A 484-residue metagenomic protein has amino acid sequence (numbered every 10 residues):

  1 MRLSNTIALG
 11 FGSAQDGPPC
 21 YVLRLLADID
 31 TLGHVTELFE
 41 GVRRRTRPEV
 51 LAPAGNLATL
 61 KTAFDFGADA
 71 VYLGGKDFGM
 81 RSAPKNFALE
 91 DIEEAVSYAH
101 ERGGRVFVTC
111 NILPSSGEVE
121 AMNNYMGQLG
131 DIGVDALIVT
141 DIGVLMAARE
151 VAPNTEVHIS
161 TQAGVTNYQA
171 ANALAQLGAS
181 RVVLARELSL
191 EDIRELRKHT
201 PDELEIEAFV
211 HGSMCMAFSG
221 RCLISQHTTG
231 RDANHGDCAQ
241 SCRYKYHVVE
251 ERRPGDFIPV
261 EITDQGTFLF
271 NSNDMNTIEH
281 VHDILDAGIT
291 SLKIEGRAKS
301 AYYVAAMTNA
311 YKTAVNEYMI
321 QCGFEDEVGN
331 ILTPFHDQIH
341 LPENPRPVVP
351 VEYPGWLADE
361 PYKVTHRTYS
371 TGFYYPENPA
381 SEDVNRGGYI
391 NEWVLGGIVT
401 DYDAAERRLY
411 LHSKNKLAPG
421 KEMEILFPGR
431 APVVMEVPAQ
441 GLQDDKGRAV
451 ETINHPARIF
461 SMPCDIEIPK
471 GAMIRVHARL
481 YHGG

Functional and structural regions predicted by a protein language model:
T6, Q15, Y21-L23, D30-T31: Short, positively charged and aromatic/hydrophobic N-terminal segments
L26-D65, A70-Y72, D77, R102-I112 (+5 more regions): Surface-exposed amphipathic alpha-helical tracts and adjacent flexible/coil segments at the periphery of soluble enzymes
V50-A54, A83, D135-A136, Q162 (+1 more regions): Short N-terminal micro-motifs specific to bacterial/archaeal maturation and metal-cluster initiation sites
T59, F78, K85-V151, E156-Y168: Active-site beta->alpha loop and helix N-cap motifs at the rims of alpha/beta catalytic domains
A83-E93, I142-A152, E187-P201, A301-V304: Active-site-adjacent beta->alpha loops and helix N-cap segments on the catalytic face of soluble alpha/beta enzymes
